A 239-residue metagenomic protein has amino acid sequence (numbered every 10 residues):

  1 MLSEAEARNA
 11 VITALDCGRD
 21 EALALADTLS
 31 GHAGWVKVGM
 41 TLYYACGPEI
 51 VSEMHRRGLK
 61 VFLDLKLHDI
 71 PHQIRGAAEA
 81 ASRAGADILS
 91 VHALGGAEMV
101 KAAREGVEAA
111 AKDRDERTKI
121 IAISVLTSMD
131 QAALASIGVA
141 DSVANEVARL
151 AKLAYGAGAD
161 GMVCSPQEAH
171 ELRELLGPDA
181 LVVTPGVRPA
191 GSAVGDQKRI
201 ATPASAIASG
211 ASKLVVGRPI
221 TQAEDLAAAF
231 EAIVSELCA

Functional and structural regions predicted by a protein language model:
M1-A24, R114, H170-G177, S235 (+1 more regions): N-terminal amphipathic alpha-helix/helix-capping segment at the start of soluble metabolic enzymes
A7-R8, D69, Q73-D160, S165-E168 (+2 more regions): Conserved anion-binding
T13, V36, K66, L89 (+5 more regions): Conserved, mostly hydrophobic/aromatic
D16-T28, H72-A80, V143-L153, K198-S205: Short, acidic/polar
G31, R57, A84, A157 (+1 more regions): Structural motif
G34-K37, F62, S90, V163 (+1 more regions): Conserved beta-strand positions in the central sheet of alpha/beta enzyme cores
P48, H55, S165-L214: A C-terminal functional module that forms or caps the active site or interfaces directly with catalytic machinery
V100-A110, I207, I220-A239: C-terminal helical cap(s) of enzyme catalytic domains, especially alpha/beta-barrels
